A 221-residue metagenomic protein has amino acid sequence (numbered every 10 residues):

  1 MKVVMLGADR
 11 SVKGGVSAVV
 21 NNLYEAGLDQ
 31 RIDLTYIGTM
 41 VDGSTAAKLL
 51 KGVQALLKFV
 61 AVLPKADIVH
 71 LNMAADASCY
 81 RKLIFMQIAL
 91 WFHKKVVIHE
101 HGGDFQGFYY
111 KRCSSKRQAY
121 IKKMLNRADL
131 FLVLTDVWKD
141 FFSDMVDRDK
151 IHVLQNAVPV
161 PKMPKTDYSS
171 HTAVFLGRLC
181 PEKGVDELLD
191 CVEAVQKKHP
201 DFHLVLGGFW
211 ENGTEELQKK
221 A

Functional and structural regions predicted by a protein language model:
M1-M40: N-terminal subdomain of nucleotide-sugar transferases
V4-L6, K165-Q196, L204-G208: Conserved donor-binding/catalytic core segment of Leloir-type glycosyltransferases
T35-P64, L71-K82: A short, charged, and often flexible helix/loop element on the N-terminal side of the glycosyltransferase catalytic
G38-M40, H203-Q218: Glycosyltransferase donor-sugar binding loop
A74-S78, V96-S114, D129-L130: A short, histidine- and acid-enriched strand-loop-helix "catalytic/donor-clamping" loop that lines the nucleotide-sugar
F85, W91-F92, S114-L130: Membrane-proximal helix-turn-helix segments that form the acceptor-binding/catalytic region of lipid-linked
N126-T135, H152: A short beta-strand/loop micro-motif in the catalytic core of glycosyltransferases that engages the nucleotide-sugar
V137, A157: Carbohydrate-associated surface elements
